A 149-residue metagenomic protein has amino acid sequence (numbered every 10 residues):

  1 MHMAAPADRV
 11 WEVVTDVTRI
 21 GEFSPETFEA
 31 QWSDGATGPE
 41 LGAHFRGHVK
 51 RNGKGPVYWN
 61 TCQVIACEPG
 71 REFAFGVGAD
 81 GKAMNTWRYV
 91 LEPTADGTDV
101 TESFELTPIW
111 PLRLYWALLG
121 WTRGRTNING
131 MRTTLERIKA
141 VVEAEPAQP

Functional and structural regions predicted by a protein language model:
M1-A36, Q148: Hydrophobic ligand-binding cavity/cleft-lining segments
H2-A4, Q31, H48, Q63 (+1 more regions): Generic structural detector for well-ordered beta-strands
A7-D8, T37-E40, I65-E72, V90-D99 (+2 more regions): A short, structured loop/turn motif at beta-sheet edges
R9-V14, I20, F45-G47, V64 (+4 more regions): Hydrophobic pocket/interface hotspot
W32-S33, E136-P149: Short, highly charged C-terminal tails/helix-capping segments
A43-N52, A74-D80: Short beta-strand segments that buttress and anchor functional surface loops
R51-Y58, P108-P111: Short, cysteine-centered beta-strand-loop-beta hairpins and adjacent loop/turn segments enriched in charged/polar
G76-T133, I138: Beta-strand/loop substructures that line and gate deep hydrophobic ligand-binding cavities in soluble
